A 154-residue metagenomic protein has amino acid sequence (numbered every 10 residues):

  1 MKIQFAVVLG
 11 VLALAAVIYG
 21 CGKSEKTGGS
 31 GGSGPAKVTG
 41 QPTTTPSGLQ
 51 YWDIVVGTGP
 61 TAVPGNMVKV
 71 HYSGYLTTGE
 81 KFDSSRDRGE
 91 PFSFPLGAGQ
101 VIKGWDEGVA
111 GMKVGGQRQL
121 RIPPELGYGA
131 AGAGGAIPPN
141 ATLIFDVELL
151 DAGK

Functional and structural regions predicted by a protein language model:
K2-K154: Cross-family detector of peptidyl-prolyl cis-trans isomerase
